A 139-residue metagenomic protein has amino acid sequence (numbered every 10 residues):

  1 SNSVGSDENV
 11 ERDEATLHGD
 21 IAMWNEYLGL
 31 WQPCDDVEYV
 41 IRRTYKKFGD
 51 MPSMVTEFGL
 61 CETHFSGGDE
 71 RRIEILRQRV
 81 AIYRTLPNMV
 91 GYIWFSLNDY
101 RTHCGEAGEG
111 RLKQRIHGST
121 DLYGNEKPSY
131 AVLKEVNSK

Functional and structural regions predicted by a protein language model:
S1-K139: Substrate-binding clefts and catalytic carboxylate motifs of secreted carbohydrate-active enzymes
